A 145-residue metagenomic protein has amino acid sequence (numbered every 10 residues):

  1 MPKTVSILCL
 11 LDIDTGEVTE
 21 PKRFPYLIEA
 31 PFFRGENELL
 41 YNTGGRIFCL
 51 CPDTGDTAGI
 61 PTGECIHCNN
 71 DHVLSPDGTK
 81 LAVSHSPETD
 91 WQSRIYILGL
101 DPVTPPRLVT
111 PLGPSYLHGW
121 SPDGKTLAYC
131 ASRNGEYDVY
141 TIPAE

Functional and structural regions predicted by a protein language model:
M1-P2, R34-G45, A82-T89, W120 (+2 more regions): Beta-strand C-termini and the immediately following turn/loop, strongest in propeller blades
M1-T43: Beta-strand-rich domains and repeat architectures in extracellular enzymes and scaffolds, especially beta-propellers
T4-L8, R46-C49, D90-Y96, E136-Y140: Structural motif
L10-L27, P52-H67, L98-P114, I142-E145: Multi-bladed beta-propeller domains
F24-L40, I66-L81, L112-C130: Conserved beta-propeller blade repeats
F32, E38, C49, D53 (+3 more regions): Asp-box/BNR beta-propeller blade signature and adjacent active/binding-site loops in extracellular glycan-interacting
D56-A58, T62-S93: A contiguous, low-structure linker/loop signature
K80-W120: Hydrophobic alpha-helical segments and helix pairs
